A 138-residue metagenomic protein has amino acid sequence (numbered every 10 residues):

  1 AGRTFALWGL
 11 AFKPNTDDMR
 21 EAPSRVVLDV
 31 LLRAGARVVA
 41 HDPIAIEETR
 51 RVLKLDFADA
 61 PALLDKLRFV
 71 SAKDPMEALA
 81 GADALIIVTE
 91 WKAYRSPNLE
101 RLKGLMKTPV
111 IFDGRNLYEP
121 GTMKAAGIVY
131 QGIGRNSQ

Functional and structural regions predicted by a protein language model:
A1-Q138: Structural/interface elements that position substrates and couple domains in central-metabolism enzymes
